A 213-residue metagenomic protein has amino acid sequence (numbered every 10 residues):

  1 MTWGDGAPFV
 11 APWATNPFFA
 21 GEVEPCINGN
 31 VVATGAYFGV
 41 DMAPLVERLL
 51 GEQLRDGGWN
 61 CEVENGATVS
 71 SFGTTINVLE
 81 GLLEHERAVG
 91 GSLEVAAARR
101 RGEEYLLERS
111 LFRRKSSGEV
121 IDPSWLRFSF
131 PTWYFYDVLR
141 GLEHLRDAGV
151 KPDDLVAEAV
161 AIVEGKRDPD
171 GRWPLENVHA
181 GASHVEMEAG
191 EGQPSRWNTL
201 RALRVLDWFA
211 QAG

Functional and structural regions predicted by a protein language model:
M1-G213: Preference for long, amphipathic alpha-helical scaffolds in soluble/luminal domains and all-alpha bundles
